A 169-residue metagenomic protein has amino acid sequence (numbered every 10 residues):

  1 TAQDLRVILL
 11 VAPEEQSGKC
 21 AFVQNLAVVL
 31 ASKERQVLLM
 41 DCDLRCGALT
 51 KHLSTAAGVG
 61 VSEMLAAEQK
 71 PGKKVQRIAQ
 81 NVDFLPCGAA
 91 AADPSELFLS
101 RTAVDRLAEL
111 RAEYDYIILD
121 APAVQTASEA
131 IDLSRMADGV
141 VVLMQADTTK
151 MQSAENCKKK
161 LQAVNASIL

Functional and structural regions predicted by a protein language model:
T1-L169: P-loop NTP-binding module
